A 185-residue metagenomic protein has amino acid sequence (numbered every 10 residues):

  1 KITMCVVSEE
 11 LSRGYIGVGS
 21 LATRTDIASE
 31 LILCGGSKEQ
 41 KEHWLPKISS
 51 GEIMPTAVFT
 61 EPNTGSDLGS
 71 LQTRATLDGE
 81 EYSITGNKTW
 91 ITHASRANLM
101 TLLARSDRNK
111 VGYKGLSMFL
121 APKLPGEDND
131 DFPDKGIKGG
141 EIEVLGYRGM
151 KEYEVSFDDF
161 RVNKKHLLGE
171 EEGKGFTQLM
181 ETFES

Functional and structural regions predicted by a protein language model:
K1-G51, H93-L99: Internal helix-loop-helix
I2-S8, D67-L71, S156, V162: Structural signature of FAD isoalloxazine-binding scaffolds in flavoprotein oxidoreductases
E9, G36-H43, G79-T85, M118-D128 (+1 more regions): Long, well-ordered alpha-helical segments
R13, P133-S185: Glycine-rich beta->alpha junctions and the first turn(s) of the following alpha-helix
L21, I48, N63-S66, W90-H93 (+2 more regions): Short Gly/Pro-enriched turn/cap motifs at secondary-structure boundaries
G51-F59, L103: A short, Trp-centered hydrophobic/proline-enriched beta-strand micro-motif
T73-T76: A structural signal for short hydrophobic beta-strand segments in well-ordered beta-sheet cores
T85-G136: A short core secondary-structure module
